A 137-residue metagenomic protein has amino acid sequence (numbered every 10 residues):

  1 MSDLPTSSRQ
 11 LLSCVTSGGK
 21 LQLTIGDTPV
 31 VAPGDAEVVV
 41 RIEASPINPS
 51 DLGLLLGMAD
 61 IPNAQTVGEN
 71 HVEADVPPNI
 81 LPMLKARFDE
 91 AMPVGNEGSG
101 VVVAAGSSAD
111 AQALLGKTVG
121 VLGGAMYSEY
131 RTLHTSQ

Functional and structural regions predicted by a protein language model:
D3-L11: Short structural boundary motif marking the start of a folded domain
C14-G18, S45-I47: Short polar catalytic/cofactor-binding loops
G19-P29, N96: Short glycine/threonine/proline-enriched tight-turn/helix- or strand-capping micro-motif at secondary-structure
V30-P46, M58-A125: Glycine-rich beta-strand-centered segment in the early N-terminal region that forms part of a ligand/cofactor-binding
S50-L55: Cytochrome P450 core scaffold surrounding the K-helix E-X-X-R motif and the conserved "meander" helix-loop region
G123-T135: A structural motif shared across PLP-dependent enzymes of the aminotransferase-like
